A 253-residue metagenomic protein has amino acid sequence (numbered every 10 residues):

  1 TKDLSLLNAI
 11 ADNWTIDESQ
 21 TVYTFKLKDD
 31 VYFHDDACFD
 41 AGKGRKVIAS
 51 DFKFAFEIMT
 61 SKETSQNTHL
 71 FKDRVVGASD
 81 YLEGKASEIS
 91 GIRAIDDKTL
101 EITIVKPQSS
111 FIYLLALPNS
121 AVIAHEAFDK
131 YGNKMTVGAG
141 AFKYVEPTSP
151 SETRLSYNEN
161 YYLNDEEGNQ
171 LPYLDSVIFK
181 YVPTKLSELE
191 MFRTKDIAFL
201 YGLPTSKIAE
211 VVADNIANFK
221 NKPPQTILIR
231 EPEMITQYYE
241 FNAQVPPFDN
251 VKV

Functional and structural regions predicted by a protein language model:
T1-E18, V137: N-terminal lobe/hinge region of extracytoplasmic solute-binding protein
K2, D29-S65, S110, A141-V253: Extracytoplasmic/periplasmic ligand-capture domains
A9, T21-K26, K195: N-terminal targeting/tethering segments
I10, N67-R74: Short coil/turn segments at secondary-structure boundaries
I16, I92-A94, L228-E231: Short beta-strand
T21-Y23, S50, K98, V105 (+2 more regions): Residues at beta-strand starts and edge strands
V76-T99, T103-P172, S176, L186-S187: Gly/Pro-rich hinge or "lid" segments in bacterial periplasmic/extracellular proteins
